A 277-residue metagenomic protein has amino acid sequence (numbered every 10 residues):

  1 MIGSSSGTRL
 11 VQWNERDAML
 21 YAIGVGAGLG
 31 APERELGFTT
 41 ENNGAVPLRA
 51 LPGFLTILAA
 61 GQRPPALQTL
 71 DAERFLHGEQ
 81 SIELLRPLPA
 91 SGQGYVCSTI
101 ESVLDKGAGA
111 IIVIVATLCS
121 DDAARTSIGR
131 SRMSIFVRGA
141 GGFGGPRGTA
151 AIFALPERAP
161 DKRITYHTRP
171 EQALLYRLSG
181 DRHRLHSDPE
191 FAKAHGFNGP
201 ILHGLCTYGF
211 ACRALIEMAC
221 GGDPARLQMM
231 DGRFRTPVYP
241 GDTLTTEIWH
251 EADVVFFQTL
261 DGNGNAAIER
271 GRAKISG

Functional and structural regions predicted by a protein language model:
M1-S4, L58, F75-I164, V238-P240 (+1 more regions): HotDog/MaoC-like acyl-thioester-processing domains
M1-V46, I135-L202, I216: Catalytic strand-loop segment that frames the active site of acyl-thioester-processing enzymes
M1-Y95, K274: Hydrophobic, proline/glycine-rich low-complexity stretches
L10-Q12, E35-G37, A50-T56, R74-F75 (+15 more regions): Residue-level preference for alpha-helix termini and adjacent loops
G24-G26, S91, G109, G141 (+6 more regions): Glycine-centered flexibility sites
G30-P32, N43-P47, S120-T126, C220-P224: Intrinsically disordered, low-complexity coil segments
A66-L70, D121-A123, T149-A154, I216-C220: Intrinsically disordered, low-complexity boundary segments flanking structured domains
E190-R272: Catalytic-pocket segment enriched in acidic/His residues
